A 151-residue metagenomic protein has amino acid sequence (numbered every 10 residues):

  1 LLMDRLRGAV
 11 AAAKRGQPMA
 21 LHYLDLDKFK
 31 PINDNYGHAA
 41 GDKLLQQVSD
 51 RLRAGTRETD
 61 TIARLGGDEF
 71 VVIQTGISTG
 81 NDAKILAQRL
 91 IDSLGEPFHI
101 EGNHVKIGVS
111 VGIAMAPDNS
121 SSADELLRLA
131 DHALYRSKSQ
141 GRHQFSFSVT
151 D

Functional and structural regions predicted by a protein language model:
L1-A20, D27-R57, A63-G67, V71-V72 (+3 more regions): Conserved long alpha-helical elements within nucleotide-processing catalytic cores of c-di-GMP signaling and class III
L21-Y23, F147: Core hydrophobic beta-sheet residues of small sensory/regulatory alpha/beta domains, primarily PAS-family
Y23, Q74, I113-M115: Sensory input modules used in signal transduction, predominantly PAS/LOV/GAF but also related non-catalytic regulatory
I62, R89, H99, N103 (+2 more regions): Cyclic nucleotide signaling catalytic output domains
V72, I107-V109: HATPase_c (GHKL) ATP-binding subdomain of two-component histidine kinases
I77-S78, D118: Conserved phosphotransfer active-site motifs of two-component signaling proteins, especially the receiver
